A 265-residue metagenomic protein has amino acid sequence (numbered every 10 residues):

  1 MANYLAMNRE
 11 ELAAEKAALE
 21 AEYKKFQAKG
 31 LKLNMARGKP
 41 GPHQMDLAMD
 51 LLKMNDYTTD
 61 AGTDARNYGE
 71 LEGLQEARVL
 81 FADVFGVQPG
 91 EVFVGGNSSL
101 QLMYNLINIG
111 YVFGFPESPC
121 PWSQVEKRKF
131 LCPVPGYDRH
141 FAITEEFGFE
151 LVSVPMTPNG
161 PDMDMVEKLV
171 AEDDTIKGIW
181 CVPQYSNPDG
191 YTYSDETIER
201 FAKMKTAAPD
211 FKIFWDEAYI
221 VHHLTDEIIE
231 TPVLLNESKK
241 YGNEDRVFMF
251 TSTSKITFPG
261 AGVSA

Functional and structural regions predicted by a protein language model:
A2-E72, E76, D83: N-terminal "arm"/small-domain region of PLP-dependent enzymes with the aminotransferase-like
Q44-M49, L224-I228, G260-V263: Short aromatic-enriched loop/helix-cap "lid" or pocket-rim segments at secondary-structure transitions that line
N55-Y57, A261-A265: Short, intrinsically disordered, charge-balanced linker/junction segments flanking boundaries in proteins
T63-P209, I220-G242: Conserved core of the PLP fold type I
G178, K212-I213, F248: Hydrophobic "anchor" residues on beta-strands that sit immediately upstream of conserved functional sites
V182-S186, S238-G262: Active-site PLP-lysine loop of aminotransferase-like
D216: Glycine-centered flexible beta-alpha turn that most often forms the glycine-rich phosphate-binding loop
